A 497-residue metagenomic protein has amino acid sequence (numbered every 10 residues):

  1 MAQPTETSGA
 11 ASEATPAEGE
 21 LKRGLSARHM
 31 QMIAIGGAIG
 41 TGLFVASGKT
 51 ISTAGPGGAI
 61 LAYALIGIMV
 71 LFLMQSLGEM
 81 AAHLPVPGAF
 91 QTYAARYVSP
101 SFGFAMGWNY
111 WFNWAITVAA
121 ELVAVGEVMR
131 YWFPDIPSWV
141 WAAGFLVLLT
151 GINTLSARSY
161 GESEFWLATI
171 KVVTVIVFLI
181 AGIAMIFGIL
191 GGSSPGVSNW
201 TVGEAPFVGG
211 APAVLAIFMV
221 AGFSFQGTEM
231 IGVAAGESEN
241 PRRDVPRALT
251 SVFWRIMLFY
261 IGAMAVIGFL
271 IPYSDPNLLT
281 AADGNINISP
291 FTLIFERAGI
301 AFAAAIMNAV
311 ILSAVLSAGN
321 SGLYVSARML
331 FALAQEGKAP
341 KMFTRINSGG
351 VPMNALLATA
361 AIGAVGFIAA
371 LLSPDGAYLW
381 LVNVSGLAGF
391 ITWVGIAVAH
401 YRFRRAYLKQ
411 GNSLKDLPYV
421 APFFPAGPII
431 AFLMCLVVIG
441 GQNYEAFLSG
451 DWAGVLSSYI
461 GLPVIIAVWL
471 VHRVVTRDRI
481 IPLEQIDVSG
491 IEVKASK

Functional and structural regions predicted by a protein language model:
M1-G48, S52-G57, L71, Q75 (+5 more regions): Membrane-interface "cap" regions at the ends of multi-pass membrane proteins
Q3, A14-L21, I60, P137 (+1 more regions): Helix-loop-helix junctions that connect adjacent transmembrane segments in multi-pass membrane transporters
P4-T7, A14, Q91-Y97, S101 (+7 more regions): Helix-loop-helix connectors at the membrane interface of multi-pass transporters/channels
K22, A46-F145, G151, R255 (+2 more regions): Extracellular loop-to-transmembrane helix junctions
F72, V86, N109-V123, G222-S238 (+3 more regions): Membrane-helix boundary/coupling elements in multi-pass transport proteins
T92, S99, Y131, I217 (+2 more regions): TM-loop-TM module centered on a large, flexible mid-protein loop between adjacent transmembrane helices in multi-pass
G126, W139-P195, Q226, L249-M257 (+5 more regions): Membrane-interface loop-to-helix entry segments
W166-L167, M342-V351, W393-A453, I486-V493: C-terminal membrane-solvent junction of multi-pass transporters and transport-like membrane proteins
